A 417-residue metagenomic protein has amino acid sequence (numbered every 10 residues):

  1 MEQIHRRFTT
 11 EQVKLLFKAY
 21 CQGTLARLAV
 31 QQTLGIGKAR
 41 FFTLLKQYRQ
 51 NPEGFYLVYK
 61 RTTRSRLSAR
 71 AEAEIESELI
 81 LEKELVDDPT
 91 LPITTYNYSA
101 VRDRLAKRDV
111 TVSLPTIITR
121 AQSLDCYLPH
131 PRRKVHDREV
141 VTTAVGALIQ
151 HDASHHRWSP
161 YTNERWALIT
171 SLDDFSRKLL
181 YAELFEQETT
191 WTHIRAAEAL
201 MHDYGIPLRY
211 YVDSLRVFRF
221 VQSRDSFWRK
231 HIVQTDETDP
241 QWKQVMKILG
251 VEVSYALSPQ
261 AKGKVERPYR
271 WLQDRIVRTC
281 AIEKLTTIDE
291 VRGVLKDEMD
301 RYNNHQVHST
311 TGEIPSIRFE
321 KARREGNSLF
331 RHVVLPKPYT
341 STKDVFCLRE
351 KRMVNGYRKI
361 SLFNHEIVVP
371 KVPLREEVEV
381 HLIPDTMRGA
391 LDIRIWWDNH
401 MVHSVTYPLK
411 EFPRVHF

Functional and structural regions predicted by a protein language model:
E2-R7, R27-I80: Short, basic alpha-helical/linker "hinge" immediately adjacent to a nucleic-acid-recognition surface
L16, F41-L44, I75, V101 (+11 more regions): Mobile genetic element proteins and their domesticated derivatives, centered on retroelements and DNA transposons
L25-A26, N97: Residues that mark the N-terminal boundary/hinge immediately upstream of a DNA-recognition element
P52-R157, H231-V233, E237, K321-A322: Basic, flexible linker segments flanking DNA-binding modules in nucleic acid-interacting mobile-element proteins
T111, P115, Q122-L179, E186-L208 (+3 more regions): Mobile-element integrase/transposase regions, centering on the N-terminal DNA-binding/Zn-coordinating module
M201-Q234, A256-P259: Acidic/histidine-rich, metal-coordinating catalytic segments
T235, Q241-V333: Charged alpha-helix within mobile-element recombinases
M299, N303-F417: C-terminal, beta-rich DNA-binding module of retroviral/retroelements integrases
